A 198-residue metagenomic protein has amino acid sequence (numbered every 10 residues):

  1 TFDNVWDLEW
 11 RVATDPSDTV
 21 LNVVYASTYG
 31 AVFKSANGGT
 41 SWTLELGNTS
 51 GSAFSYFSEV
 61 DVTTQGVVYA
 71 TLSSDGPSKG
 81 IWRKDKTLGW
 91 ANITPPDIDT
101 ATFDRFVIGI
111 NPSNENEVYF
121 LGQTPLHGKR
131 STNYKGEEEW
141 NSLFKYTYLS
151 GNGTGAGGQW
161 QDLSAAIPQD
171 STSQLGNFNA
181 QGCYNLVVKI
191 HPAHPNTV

Functional and structural regions predicted by a protein language model:
T1-V198: Extracellular glycan-interacting surfaces
